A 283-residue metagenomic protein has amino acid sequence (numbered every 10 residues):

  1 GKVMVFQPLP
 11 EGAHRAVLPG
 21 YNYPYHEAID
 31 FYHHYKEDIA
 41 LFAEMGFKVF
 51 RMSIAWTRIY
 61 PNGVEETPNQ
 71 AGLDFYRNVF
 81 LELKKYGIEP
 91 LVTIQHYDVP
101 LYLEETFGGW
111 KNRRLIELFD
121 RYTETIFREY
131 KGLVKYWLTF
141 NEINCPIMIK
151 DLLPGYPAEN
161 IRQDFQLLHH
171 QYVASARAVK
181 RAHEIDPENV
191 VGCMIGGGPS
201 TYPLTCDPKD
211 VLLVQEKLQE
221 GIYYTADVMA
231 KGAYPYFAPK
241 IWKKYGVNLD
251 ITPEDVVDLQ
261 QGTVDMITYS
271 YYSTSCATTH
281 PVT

Functional and structural regions predicted by a protein language model:
G1-N69, L73, V79-E82: N-terminal structural segment of carbohydrate-active enzymes
G1-P19, N62-V64, D74-T283: Active-site region of glycoside hydrolase catalytic domains
